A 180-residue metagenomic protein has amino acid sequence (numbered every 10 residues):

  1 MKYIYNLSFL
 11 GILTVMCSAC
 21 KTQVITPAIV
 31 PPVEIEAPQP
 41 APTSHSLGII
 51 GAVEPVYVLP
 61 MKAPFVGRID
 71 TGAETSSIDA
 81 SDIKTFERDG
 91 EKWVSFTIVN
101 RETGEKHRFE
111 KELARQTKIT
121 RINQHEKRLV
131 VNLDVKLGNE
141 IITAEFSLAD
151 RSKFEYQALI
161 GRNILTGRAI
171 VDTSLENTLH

Functional and structural regions predicted by a protein language model:
M1-F9: Bacterial N-terminal signal peptides that target proteins for export
G11-T14: Processing junctions and N-termini across compartments
C20-H180: Pepsin/retropepsin-fold aspartyl endopeptidases
